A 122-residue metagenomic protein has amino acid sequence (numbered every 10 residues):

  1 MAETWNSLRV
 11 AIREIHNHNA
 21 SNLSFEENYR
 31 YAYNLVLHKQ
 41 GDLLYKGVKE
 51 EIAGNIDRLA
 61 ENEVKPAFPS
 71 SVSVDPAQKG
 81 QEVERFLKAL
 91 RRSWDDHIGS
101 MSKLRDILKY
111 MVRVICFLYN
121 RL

Functional and structural regions predicted by a protein language model:
M1-L122: Eukaryotic scaffold/interaction segments
